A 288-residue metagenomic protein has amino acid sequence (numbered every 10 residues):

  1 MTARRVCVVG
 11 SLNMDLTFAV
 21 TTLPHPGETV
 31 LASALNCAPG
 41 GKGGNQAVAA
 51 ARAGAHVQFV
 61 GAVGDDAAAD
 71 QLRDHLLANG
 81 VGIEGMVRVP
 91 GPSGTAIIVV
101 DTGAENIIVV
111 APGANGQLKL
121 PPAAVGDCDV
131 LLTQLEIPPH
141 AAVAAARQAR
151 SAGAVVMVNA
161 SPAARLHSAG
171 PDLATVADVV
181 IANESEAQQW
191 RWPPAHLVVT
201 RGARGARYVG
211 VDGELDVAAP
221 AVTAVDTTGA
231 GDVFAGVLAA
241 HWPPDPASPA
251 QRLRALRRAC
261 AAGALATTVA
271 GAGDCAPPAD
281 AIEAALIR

Functional and structural regions predicted by a protein language model:
M1-V60, A69, A224: Glycine-rich phosphate/adenosyl-contacting loop at the front of the ribokinase-like
D15-G27, R204-V217: Acidic-glycine-rich active-site phosphate/pyrophosphate-binding loop
V48, T95-V99, I107-I108, G205-V209: Short beta-strand scaffold segments in enzyme catalytic cores
A50, N183, T200, G231: Short, conserved phosphate/pyrophosphate- and ester-handling motifs at nucleotide-, phospho-/glycolipid
R52, H196, A218-R288: Conserved post-catalytic alpha-helical subdomain immediately downstream of the catalytic base and nucleotide-binding
H56-E84: A glycine-rich beta-to-alpha transition motif near the start of alpha/beta enzyme domains, typified by
R88, I98-L135: Conserved phosphate-binding/catalytic loop of the ribokinase/pfkB sugar-kinase fold
D129-H196, A203-A206: Conserved beta-alpha-beta core of the PfkB/ribokinase-like small-molecule kinase fold
